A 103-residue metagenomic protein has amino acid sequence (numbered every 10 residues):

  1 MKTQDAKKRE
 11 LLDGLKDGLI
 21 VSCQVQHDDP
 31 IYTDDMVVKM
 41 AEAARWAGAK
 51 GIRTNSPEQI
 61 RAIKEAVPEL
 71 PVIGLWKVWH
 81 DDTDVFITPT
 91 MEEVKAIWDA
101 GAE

Functional and structural regions predicted by a protein language model:
K2-E103: Alpha/beta enzyme core
